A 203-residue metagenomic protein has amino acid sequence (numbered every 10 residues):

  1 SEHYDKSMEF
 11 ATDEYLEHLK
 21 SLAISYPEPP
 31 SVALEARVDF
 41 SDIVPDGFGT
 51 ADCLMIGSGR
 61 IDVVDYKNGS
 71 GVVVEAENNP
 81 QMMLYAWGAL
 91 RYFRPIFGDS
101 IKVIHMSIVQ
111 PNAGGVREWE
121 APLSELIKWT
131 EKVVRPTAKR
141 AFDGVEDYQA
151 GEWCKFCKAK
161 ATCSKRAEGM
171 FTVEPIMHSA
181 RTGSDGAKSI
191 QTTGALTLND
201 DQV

Functional and structural regions predicted by a protein language model:
S1-A36: A non-catalytic, helix-rich entry segment at domain boundaries
E2-F10, G114-S124, K158-T172: Short, charged low-complexity intrinsically disordered segments located at boundaries of structured domains
D5-L16, E75, N79, L123-E131 (+1 more regions): Generic detection of long, well-ordered alpha-helical segments
I24, P95-D99, E146-Y148: A general structural signal for short secondary-structure junctions and capping/turn motifs
P29-R140: Mg2+/Mn2+-dependent nuclease catalytic core
K128-V203: Accessory terminal regions of nucleic-acid processing enzymes
